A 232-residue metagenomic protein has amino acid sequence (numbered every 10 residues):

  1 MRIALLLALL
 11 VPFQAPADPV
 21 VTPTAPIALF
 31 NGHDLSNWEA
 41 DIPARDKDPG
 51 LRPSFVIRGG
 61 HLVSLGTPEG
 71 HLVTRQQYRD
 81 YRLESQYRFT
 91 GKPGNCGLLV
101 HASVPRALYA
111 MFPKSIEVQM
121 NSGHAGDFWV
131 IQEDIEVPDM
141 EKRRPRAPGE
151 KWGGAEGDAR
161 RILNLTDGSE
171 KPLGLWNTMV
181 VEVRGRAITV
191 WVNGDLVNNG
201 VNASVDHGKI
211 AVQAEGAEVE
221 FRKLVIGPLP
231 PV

Functional and structural regions predicted by a protein language model:
I3-P12: Sec-dependent N-terminal signal peptides
A15-V232: Carbohydrate-interacting regions of secretory-pathway proteins
